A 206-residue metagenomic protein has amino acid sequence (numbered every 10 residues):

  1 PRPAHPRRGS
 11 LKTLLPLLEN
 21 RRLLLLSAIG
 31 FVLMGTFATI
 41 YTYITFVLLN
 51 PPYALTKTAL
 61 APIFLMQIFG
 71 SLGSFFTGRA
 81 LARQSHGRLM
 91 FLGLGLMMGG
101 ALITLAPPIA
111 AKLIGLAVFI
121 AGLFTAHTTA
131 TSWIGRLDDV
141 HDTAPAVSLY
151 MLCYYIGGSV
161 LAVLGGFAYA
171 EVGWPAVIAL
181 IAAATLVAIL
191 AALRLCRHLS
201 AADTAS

Functional and structural regions predicted by a protein language model:
P1-S27: Juxtamembrane intracellular "pre-TM" segments in multi-pass secondary transporters
E19-T39, A117-A121: Pair of pore-lining "gating" transmembrane helices in MFS-fold secondary transporters
A38-P51: Helix-loop boundary and gating motifs at the non-cytosolic
F46, F124, T128-L137: Intracellular helix-loop hinge segments at the cytoplasmic ends of transmembrane helices in 12-TM rocker-switch-type
P51-F69, P145, L149: Loop-to-transmembrane helix entry
L72-H86, Y169: Helix-to-loop junctions at the C-terminal end of transmembrane segments in multipass secondary transporters
G87-A130: C-terminal transmembrane helical hairpin of 12-TM major facilitator-type secondary transporters
R136-W174, I181: A late C-terminal transmembrane helix in Major Facilitator Superfamily
